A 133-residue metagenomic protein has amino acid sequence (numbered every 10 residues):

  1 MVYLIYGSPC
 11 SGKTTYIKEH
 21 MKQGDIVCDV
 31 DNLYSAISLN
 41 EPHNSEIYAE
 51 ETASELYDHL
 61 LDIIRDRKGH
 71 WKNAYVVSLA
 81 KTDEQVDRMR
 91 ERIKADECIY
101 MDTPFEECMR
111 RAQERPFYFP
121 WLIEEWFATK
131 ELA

Functional and structural regions predicted by a protein language model:
V2: Walker A (P-loop) ATP-phosphate-binding motif of ABC ATPase nucleotide-binding domains
I5: Hydrophobic anchor at the beta1->P-loop junction of P-loop NTPases
S8-P9: The conserved Walker
G12-K13: Conserved glycine(s) of the Walker
Y16: Hydrophobic positions on the alpha1 helix immediately C-terminal to the Walker A/P-loop
E19: Active-site signature of alpha/beta-hydrolase-fold catalytic machinery across serine- and Asp/Cys-nucleophile hydrolases
Q23-R92: Conserved nucleotide-sensing/catalytic segment adjacent to the nucleotide-binding pocket in NTP-handling enzymes
L61, R65-A133: Replace "adjacent to P-loop NTPase cores in ATP/GTP-dependent enzymes" with "adjacent to NTP-binding cores
